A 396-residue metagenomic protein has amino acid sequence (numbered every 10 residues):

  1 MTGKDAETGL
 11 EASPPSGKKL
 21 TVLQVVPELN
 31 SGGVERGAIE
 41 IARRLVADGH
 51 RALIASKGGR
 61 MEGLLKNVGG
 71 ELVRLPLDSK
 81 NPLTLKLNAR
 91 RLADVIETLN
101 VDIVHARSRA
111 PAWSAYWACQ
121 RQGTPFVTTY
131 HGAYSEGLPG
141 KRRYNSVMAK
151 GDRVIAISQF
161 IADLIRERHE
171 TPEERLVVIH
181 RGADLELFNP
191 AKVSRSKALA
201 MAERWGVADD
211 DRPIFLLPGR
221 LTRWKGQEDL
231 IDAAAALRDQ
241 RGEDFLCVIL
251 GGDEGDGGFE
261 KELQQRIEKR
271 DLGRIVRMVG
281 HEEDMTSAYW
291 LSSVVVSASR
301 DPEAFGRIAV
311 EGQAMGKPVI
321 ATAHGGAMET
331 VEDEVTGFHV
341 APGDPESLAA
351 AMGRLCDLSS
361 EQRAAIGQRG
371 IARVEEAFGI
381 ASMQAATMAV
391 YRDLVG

Functional and structural regions predicted by a protein language model:
G32-E40, P213, L217-A236, K261 (+2 more regions): A conserved mid-protein helix/loop that constitutes part of the nucleotide-sugar donor-binding site
I54, P318-A321, V331: Short hydrophobic beta-strand element within catalytic cores of glycosyltransferases and related nucleotide-activated
A55-R60, P218, L246-E262: Glycosyltransferase donor-sugar binding loop
Q120, F126-I157, D163: A conserved, positively charged/aromatic
G255-E262, L272-E282, A288, F338-H339: Active-site donor-binding acidic/aromatic loop of nucleotide-activated sugar and phosphosugar transferases involved
W290-A304, K317: Acidic donor-binding loop of glycosyltransferase active sites
D333-E334, F338-E346, G353-S360: Conserved acidic donor-binding segment of nucleotide-sugar-dependent glycosyltransferases
R354, E361-A377, A385-A389: A short, well-ordered alpha-helix in the C-terminal region of glycosyltransferases
